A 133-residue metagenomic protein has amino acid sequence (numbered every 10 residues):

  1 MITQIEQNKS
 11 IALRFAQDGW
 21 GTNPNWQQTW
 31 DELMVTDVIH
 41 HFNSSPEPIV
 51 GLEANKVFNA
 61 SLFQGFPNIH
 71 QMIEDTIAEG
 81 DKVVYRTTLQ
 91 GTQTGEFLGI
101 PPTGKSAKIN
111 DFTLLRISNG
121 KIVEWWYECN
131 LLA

Functional and structural regions predicted by a protein language model:
M1-A133: C-terminal and inter-domain tail/linker signature
